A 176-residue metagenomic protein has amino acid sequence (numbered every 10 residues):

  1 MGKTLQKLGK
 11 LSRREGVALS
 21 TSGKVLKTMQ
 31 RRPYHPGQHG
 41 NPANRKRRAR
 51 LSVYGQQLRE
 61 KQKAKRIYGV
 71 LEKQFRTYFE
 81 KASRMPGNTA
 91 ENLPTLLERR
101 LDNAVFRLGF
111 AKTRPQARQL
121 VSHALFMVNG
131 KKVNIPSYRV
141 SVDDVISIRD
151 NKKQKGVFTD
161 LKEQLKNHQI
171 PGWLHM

Functional and structural regions predicted by a protein language model:
M1-L108, I135-M176: Ferredoxin-like alpha/beta domains used as RNA- or RNAP-binding modules
A111-R114: Beta-rich strand-turn-strand
L120-V121, V140: Short, well-ordered loop/turn sites that connect or cap secondary structure elements
